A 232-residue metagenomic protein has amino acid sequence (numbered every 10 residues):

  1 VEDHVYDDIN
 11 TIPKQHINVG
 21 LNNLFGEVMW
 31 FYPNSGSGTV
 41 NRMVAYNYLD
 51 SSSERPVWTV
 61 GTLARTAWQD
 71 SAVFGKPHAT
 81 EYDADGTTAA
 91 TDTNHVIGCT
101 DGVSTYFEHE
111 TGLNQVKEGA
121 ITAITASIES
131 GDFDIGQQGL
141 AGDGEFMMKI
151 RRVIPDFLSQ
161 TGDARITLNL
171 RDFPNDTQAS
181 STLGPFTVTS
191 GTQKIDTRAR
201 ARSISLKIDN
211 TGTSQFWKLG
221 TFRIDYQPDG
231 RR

Functional and structural regions predicted by a protein language model:
V1-R232: Beta-sheet repeat architectures centered on beta-propellers
